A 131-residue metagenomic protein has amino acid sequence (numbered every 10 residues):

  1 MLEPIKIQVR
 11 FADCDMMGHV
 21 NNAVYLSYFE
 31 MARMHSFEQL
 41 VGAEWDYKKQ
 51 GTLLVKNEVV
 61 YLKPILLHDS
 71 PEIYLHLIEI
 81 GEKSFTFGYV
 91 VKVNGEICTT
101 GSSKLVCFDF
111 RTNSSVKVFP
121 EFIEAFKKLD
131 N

Functional and structural regions predicted by a protein language model:
M1-E72, I78-N131: Terminal targeting signals and extreme-terminal segments of soluble enzymes
